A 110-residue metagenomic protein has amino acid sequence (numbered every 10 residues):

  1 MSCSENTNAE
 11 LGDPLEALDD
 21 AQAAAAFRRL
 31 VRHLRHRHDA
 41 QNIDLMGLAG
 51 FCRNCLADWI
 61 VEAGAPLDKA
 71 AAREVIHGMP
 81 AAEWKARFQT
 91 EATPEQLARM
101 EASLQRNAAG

Functional and structural regions predicted by a protein language model:
S2-G110: Domain-level signature for proteins that mediate thiol-based redox and metal-cofactor handling
